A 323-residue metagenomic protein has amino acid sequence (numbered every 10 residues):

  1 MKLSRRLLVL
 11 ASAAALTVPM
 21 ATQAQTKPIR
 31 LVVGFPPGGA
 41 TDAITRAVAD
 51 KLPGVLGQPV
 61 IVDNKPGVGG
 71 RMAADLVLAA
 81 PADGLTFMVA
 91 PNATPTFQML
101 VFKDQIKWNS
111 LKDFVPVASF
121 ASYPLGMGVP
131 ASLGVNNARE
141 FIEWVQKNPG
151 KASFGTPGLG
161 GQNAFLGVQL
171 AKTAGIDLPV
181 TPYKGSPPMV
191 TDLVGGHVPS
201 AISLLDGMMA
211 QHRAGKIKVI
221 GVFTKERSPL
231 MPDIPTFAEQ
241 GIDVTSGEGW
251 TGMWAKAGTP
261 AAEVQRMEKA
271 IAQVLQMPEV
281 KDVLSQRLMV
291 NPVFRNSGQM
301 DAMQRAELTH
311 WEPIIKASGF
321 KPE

Functional and structural regions predicted by a protein language model:
L3-V9: N-terminal export leaders
P19-A21: N-terminal signal peptide c-region/cleavage motif recognized by signal peptidases
Q23-D113, K151, L159, N163 (+5 more regions): N-terminal (or domain-start) structured segment
P28, K172, E239, A261-E323: An extracytoplasmic/periplasmic, membrane-proximal ligand-sensing/linker region
L76-L85, L100-P188, F237-E239, W250-V283: Hinge/capping helix and adjacent helix->loop/strand transition within the periplasmic-binding protein
F87, N109-S119, D177-T181, P199 (+2 more regions): Short beta-strand->loop
V89-T94, S186, S203-M208, V222-K225 (+3 more regions): Beta->alpha turn/N-cap motifs
